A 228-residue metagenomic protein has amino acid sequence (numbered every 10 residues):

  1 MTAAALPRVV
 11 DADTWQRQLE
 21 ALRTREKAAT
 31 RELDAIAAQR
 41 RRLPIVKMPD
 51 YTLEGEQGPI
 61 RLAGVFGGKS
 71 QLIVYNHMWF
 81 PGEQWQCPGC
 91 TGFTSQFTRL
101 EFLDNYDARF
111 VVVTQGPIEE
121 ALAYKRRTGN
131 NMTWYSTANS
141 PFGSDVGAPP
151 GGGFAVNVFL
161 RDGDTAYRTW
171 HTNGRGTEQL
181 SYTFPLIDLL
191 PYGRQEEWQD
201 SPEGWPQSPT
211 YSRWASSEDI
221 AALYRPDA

Functional and structural regions predicted by a protein language model:
M1-Y106, Y124-R126, T133, S140-A228: Non-globular targeting/processing and membrane-anchoring segments
R109-T137: Conserved segment of the thioredoxin-like fold in thiol-based oxidoreductases
